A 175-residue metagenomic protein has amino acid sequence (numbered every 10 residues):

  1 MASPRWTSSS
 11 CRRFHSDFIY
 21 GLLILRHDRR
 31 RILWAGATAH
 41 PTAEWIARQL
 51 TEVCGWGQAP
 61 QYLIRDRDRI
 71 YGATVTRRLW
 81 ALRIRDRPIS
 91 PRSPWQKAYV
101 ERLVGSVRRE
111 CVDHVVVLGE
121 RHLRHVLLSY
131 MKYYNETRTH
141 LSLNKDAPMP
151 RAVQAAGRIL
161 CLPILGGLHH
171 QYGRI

Functional and structural regions predicted by a protein language model:
M1-I175: Charged DNA-binding/catalytic regions of mobile-element recombinases
